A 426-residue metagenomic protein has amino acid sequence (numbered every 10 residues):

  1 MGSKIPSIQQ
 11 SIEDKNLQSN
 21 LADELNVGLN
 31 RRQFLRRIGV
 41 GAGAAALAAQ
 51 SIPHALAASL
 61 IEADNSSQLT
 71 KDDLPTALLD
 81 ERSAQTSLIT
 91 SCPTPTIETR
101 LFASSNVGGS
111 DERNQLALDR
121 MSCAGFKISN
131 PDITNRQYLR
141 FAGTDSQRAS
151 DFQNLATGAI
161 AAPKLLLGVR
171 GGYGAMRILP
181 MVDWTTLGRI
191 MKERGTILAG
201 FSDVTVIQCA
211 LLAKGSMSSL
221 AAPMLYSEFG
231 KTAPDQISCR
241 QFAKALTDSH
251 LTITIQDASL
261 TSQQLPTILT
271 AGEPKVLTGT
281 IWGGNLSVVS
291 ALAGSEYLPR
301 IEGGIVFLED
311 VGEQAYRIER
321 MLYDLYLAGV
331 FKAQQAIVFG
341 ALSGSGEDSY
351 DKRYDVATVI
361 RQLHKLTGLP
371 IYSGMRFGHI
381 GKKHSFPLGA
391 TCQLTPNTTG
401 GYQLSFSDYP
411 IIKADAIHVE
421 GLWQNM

Functional and structural regions predicted by a protein language model:
M1-N30, L56: N-terminal secretory signal peptides
V27-Q33, A45-L69: N-terminal twin-arginine translocation
I61-I160: ATP/NTP phosphate-donor binding region
N135-K192: N-terminal small/polar loop signature for handling phosphorylated ligands or for N-terminal nucleophile
T185-A210, S218-M224: Short, acidic/small-residue loops that bind anionic groups at enzyme active sites
L220-N285: Conserved anion/nucleotide-ligand pocket segment
Y297-V356: Internal helical hairpin/lid segments
A341-M426: ATP/nucleoside-binding phosphotransfer catalytic cores, i.e., glycine-rich phosphate-binding loops
